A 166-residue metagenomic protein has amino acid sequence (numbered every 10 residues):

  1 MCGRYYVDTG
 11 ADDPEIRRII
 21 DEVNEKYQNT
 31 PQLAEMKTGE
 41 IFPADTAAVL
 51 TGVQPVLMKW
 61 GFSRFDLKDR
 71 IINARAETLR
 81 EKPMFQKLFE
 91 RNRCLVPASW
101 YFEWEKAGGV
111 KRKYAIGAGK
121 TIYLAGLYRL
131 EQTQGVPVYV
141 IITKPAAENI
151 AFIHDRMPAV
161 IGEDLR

Functional and structural regions predicted by a protein language model:
M1-R166: Short linear sequence motif anchored by a di-proline
